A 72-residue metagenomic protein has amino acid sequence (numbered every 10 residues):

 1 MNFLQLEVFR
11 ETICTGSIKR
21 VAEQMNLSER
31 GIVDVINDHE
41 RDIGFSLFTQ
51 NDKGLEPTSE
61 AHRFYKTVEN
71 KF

Functional and structural regions predicted by a protein language model:
M1-L4, K19, T58: Short helix-coil-helix linker/hinge
F3, E29-R30: The DNA-contacting recognition helix of HTH DNA-binding domains and analogous helical DNA-recognition elements
V8-T12, F64: Short alpha-helical "packing" element that flanks the helix-turn-helix/winged-helix DNA-binding module
E11-N26: Short helix-boundary/capping micro-motifs
S17-I18, I36, Q50: Helix-turn-helix DNA-binding elements, focusing on the entry/boundary residues of the two helices that contact DNA
S28, V35-D38: Residues within the DNA-recognition helix of helix-turn-helix
E40-P57: A short LG(V/I)-centered, amphipathic sequence patch enriched for acidic residue(s) preceding the LG motif
D42-I43, F64-F72: Alpha-helical linker/hinge and terminal dimerization helices associated with HTH transcriptional regulators
